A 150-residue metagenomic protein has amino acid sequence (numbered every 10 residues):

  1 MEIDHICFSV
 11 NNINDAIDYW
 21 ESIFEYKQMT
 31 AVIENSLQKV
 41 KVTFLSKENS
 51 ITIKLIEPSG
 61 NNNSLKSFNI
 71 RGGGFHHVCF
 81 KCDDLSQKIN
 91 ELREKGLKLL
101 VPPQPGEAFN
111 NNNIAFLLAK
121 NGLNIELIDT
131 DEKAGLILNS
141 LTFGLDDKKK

Functional and structural regions predicted by a protein language model:
M1-I17, G73-F80, K133-K150: N-terminal beta-strand motif that seeds the catalytic metal site of vicinal oxygen chelate
I3-N12, T43-S46, K66-E91, A115: Vicinal oxygen chelate
F8-I51, K88, E94-L97, P102-N110 (+2 more regions): Core segments of cupin and vicinal oxygen chelate
Y26, P105-N112, N121, I128-D131 (+1 more regions): Structural preference for solvent-exposed beta-strand-turn elements and adjacent flexible terminal/loop segments within
S50-I53, G122-I125: Short, charged/polar, Gly/Pro-enriched secondary-structure boundary elements
K54-I56, C79: Short, conserved beta-strand edge motifs with alternating hydrophobic and charged residues
P58-N61: Short, conserved turn/kink motifs that form compact alpha/beta structural patches or helix kinks used as
